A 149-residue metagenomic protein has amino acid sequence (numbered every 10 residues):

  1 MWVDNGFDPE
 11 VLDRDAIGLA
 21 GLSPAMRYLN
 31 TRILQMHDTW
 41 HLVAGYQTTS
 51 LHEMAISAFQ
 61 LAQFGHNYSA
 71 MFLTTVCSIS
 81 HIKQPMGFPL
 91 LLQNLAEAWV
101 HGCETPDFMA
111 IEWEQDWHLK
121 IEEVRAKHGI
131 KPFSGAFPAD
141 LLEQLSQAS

Functional and structural regions predicted by a protein language model:
M1-W117, I121-E122: Core of folded catalytic or high-affinity ligand/protein-binding domains in predominantly eukaryotic proteins
H101-S149: A cross-kingdom marker for long, charged
